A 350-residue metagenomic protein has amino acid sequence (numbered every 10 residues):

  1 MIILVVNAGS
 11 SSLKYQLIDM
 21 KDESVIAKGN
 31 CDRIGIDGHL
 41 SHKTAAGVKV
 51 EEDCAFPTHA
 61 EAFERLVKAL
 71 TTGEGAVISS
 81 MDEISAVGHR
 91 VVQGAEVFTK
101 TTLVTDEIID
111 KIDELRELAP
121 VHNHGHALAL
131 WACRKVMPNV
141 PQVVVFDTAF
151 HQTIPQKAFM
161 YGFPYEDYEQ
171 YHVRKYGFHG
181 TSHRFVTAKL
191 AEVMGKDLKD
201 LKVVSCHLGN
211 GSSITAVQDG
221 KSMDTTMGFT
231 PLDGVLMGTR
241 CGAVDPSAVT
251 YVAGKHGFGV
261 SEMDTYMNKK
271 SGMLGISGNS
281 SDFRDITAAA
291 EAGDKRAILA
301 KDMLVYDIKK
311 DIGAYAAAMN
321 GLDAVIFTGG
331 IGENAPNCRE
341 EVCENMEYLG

Functional and structural regions predicted by a protein language model:
M1-L4: Extreme N-terminal starter segment of soluble prokaryotic enzymes
S12-F56, G228: Short glycine-rich, Thr/Ser-proximal phosphate-binding strand/loop in the N-terminal lobe of ATP-dependent enzymes
A69-I84, L190-D197, I312-D323: Phosphate/pyrophosphate-binding loops at sites that engage ATP/ADP/AMP, CoA/4′-phosphopantetheine, polyphosphate
L70-H122, V143, A149-A158: Short beta-strand-loop/turn "lid" adjacent to the catalytic site in phosphate-handling enzymes
F150-A253: Glycine-rich phosphate-binding loop of actin/hexokinase-like ATP-binding domains
T265, G272-I276, F283-A318: Adenine-nucleotide phosphate-binding core of ATP-dependent small-molecule kinases
D323-E341, N345: Glycine-rich phosphate-binding loops at beta-strand->alpha-helix junctions
